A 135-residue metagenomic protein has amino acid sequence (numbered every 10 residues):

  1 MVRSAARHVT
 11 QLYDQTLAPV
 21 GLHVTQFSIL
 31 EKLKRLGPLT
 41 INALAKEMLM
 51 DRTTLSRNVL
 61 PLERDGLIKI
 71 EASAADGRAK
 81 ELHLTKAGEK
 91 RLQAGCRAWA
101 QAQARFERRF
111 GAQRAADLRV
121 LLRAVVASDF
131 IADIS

Functional and structural regions predicted by a protein language model:
M1-V2, S28-I29, K69, E89-K90: Short, motif-level signal for alpha-helix interfacial/capping segments enriched in acidic residues and aromatics/proline
V2-R3, A115: Amphipathic, non-membrane alpha-helical segments in soluble helical-bundle scaffolds
R3, R7-T54, D65, A75 (+3 more regions): N-terminal helix-turn-helix DNA-binding core of bacterial DNA-binding proteins
T10, P38, L60-R123: Charged, amphipathic alpha-helical coiled-coil/dimerization segments
R57: Conserved alpha-helix in the HATPase_c
